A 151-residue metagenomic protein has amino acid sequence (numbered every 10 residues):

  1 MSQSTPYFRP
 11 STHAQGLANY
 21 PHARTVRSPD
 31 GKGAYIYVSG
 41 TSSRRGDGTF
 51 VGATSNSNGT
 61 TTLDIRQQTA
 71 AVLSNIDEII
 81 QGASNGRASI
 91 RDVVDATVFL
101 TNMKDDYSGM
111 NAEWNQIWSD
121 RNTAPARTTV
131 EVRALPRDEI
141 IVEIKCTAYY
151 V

Functional and structural regions predicted by a protein language model:
M1-S74, E78-V94, L100-V151: N-terminal presequence-like segments and the immediate start of the first folded domain
